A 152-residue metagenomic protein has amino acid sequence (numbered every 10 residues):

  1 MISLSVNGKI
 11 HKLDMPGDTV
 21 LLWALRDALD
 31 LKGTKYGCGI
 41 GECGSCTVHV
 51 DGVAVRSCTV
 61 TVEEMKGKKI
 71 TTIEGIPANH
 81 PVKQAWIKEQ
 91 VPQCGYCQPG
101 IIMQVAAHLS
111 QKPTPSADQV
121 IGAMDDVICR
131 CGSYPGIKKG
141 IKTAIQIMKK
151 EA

Functional and structural regions predicted by a protein language model:
M1-A152: Signature of N-terminal electron-transfer/Fe-S-associated modules in redox systems
